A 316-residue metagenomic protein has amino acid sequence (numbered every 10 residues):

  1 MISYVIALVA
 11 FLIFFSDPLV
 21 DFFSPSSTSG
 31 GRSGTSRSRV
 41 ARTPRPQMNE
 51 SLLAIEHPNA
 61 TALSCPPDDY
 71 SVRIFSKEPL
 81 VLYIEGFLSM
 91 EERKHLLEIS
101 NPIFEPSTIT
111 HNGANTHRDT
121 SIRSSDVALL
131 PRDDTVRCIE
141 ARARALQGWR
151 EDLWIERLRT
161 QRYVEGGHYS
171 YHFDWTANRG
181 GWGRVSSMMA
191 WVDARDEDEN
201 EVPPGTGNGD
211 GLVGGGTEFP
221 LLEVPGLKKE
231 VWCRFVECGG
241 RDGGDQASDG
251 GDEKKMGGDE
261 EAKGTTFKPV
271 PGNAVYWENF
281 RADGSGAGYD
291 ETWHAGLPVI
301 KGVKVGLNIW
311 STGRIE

Functional and structural regions predicted by a protein language model:
M1-E316: Fe(II)/2-oxoglutarate oxygenase catalytic core
